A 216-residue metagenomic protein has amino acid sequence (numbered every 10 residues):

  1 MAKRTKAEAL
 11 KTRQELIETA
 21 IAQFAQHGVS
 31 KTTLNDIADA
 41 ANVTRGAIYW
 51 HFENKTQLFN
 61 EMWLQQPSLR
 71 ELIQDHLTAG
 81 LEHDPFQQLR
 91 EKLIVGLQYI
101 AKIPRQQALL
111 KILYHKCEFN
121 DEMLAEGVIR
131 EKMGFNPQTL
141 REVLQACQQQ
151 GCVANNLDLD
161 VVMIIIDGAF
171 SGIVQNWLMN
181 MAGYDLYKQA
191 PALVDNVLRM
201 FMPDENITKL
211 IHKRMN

Functional and structural regions predicted by a protein language model:
M1-H27, K31-V43, Q57: Basic, helix-initiating cap at the start of DNA-binding domains
L16, N54-N60, L69: Short amphipathic alpha-helical segment with a characteristic S/N-K-E followed by hydrophobic residues
A25, Y49-E53, E61, Q65: Base-recognition residues in the alpha-helical recognition helix of bacterial helix-turn-helix
G46: Key DNA-contact positions within bacterial/archaeal DNA-binding proteins
E61, D75-Q106, L159-I166, K213-N216: Hydrophobic alpha-helical connector segments
S68-E71, D75-H76, H83, Q87 (+2 more regions): Amphipathic alpha-helical packing segments from all-alpha helical-bundle domains
A101-E126, R130, L210-H212: Amphipathic alpha-helical segments used for helix-helix packing
K111-I112, N155-N176, K188-M200, N216: Hydrophobic alpha-helical segments that form the core of small-molecule binding pockets and/or dimer interfaces
